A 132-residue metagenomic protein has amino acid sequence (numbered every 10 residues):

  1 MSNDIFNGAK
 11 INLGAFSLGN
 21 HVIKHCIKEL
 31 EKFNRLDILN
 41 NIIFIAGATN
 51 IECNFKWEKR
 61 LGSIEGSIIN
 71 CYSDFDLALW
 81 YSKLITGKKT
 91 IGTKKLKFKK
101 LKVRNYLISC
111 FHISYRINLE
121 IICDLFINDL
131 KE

Functional and structural regions predicted by a protein language model:
M1-G8, E29-N41, G47-E132: Lipolytic serine-hydrolase domain surface
L13-A15, I45: Short beta-strand immediately N-terminal to the catalytic nucleophile in serine-hydrolase-like folds
A15-G19, I23: Gly/Ala-rich beta-loop-alpha elbow adjacent to hydrolase catalytic centers
K24-K28: Short, hydrophobic alpha-helix immediately C-terminal to the catalytic nucleophile
